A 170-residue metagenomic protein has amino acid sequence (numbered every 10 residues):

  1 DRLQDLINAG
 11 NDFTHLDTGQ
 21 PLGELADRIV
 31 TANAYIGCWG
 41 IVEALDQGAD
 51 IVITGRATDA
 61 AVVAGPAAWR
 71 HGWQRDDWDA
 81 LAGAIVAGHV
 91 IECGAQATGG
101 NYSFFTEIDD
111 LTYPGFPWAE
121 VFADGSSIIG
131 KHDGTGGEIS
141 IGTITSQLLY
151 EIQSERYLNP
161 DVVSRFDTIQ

Functional and structural regions predicted by a protein language model:
R2-T54: An acidic, phosphate/nucleotide-engaging active-site surface
G23-N33, W73-A80, T135: Flexible, glycine/proline-enriched loop segments at strand-loop-helix junctions that form or flank small-ligand binding
A34, G55, A60-A61, G88: Flexible, active-site-adjacent loop/turn segments at secondary-structure boundaries
I41-V42, A68, R75, A87-I91: Short, well-ordered alpha-helical packing segments
I53, T58-D59, G94, A123: Glycine-rich beta-alpha junction loops
T58-W73: Short Gly/Thr/Asp-enriched flexible loops that form oxyanion-binding sites at enzyme active sites
D79-Q170: A conserved active-site cap/scaffold subdomain adjacent to cofactor or substrate pockets
